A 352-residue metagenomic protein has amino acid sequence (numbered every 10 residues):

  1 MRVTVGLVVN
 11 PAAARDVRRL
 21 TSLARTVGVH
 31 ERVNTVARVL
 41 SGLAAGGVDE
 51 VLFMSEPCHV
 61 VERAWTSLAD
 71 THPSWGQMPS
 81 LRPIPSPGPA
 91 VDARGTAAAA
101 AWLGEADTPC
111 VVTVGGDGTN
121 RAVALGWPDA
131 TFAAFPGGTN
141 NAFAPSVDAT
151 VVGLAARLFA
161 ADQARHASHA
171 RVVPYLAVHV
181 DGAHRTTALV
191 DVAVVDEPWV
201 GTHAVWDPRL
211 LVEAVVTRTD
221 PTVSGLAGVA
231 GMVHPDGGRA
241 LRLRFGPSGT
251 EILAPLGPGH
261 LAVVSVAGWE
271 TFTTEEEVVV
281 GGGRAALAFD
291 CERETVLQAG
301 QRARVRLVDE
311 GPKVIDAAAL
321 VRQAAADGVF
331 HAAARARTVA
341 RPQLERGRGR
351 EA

Functional and structural regions predicted by a protein language model:
M1-C110, L125: ATP/NTP phosphate-donor binding region
V3, L7-V8, R15, A93-Y175 (+1 more regions): Active-site histidine-anchored catalytic micro-motif
T4-G6, E50-L52, P109-V112, A130-A133 (+4 more regions): Structural motif
G6-L7, P11-A12, F53, P247-A352: ATP/nucleoside-binding phosphotransfer catalytic cores, i.e., glycine-rich phosphate-binding loops
A13-A14, S41-D49, A160, A164 (+3 more regions): Generic secondary-structure signature for well-ordered alpha-helical cores
R15-S22, R63-T66, P145, A204-V205 (+2 more regions): Short, glycine/acidic-enriched capping/hinge loops at junctions between secondary-structure elements
L23, L154, A352: Catalytic, metal-anchored helix/loop core of enzyme active sites in primary metabolism
A164-G268, F272-E276: ATP/pyrophosphate-binding catalytic subdomain of soluble kinases
